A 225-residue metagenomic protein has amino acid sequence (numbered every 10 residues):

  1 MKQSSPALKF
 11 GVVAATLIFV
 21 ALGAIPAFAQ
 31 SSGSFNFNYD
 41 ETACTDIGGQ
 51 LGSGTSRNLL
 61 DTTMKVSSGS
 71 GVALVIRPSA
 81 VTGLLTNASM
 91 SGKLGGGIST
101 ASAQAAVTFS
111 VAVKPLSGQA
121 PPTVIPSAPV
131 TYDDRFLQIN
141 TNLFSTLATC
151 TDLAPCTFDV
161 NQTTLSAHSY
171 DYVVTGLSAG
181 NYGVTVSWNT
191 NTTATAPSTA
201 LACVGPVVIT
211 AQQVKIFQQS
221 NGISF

Functional and structural regions predicted by a protein language model:
K2-A14: Bacterial N-terminal signal peptides that target proteins for export
G11-V12, F19, P129: Detector for intrinsically disordered, low-structure N-terminal pre-sequences
I18-A27: C-terminal segment of classical bacterial N-terminal signal peptides
F28-F225: Extracellular jelly-roll beta-sandwich "head" domains, especially the C-terminal globular C1q domain
